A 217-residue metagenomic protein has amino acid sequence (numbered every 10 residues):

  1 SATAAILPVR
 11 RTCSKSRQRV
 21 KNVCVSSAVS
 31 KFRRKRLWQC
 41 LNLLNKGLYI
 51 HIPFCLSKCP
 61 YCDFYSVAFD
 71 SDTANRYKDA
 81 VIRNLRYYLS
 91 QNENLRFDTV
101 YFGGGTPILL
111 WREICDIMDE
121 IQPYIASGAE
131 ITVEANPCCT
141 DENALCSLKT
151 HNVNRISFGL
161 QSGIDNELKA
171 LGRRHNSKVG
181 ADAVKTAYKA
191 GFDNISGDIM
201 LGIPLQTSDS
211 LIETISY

Functional and structural regions predicted by a protein language model:
S1-A5, R10-R36: Low-acidity, Ser/Thr- and Arg-rich intrinsically disordered low-complexity segments
I6, P53-F64: Local cysteine-cluster metal-coordination motifs and their immediate loop/turn environment, predominantly Fe-S cluster
V20, G47-I50, F54: Flanking scaffold residues of small Cys/His-coordinated metal-binding clusters
V20-V23, L41, G163: Compositionally biased, intrinsically disordered low-complexity segments enriched in polar/proline residues
C40-Y49, F64, E93-R96, S127: N-terminal [4Fe-4S]-dependent radical SAM core
L44, S57-C62, S127-A129, D193: Residue-level signal for beta-strand positions within conserved beta-sheet cores that form or flank
S66-Q91, F97-Y217: Conserved non-cysteine loop/helix-boundary elements of the Radical SAM core domain that shape
